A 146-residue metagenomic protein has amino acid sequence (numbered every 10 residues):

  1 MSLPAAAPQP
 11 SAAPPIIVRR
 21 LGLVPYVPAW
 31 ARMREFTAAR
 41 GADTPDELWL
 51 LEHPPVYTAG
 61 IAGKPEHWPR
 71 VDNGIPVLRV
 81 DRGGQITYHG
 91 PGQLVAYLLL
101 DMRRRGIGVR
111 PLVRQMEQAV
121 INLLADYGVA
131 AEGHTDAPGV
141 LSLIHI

Functional and structural regions predicted by a protein language model:
M1-L141: N-terminal lobe of the biotin/lipoate ligase/transferase fold
I144-I146: Conserved small/polar residues in nucleotide/adenosyl-binding loops
